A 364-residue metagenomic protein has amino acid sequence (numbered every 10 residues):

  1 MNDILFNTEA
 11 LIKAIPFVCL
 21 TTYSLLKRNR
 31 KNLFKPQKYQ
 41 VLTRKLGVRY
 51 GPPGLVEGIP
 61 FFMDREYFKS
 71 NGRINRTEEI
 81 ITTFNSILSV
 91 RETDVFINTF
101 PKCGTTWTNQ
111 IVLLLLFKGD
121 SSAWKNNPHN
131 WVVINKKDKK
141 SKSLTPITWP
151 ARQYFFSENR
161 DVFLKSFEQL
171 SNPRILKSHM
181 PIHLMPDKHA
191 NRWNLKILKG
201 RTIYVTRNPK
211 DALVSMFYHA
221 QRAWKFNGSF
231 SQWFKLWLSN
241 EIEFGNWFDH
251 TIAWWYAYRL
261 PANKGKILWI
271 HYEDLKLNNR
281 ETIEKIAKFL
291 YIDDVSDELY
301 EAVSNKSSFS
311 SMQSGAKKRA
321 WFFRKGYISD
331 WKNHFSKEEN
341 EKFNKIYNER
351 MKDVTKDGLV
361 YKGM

Functional and structural regions predicted by a protein language model:
N2-I270, V295, G315-S329, E338-M364: PAPS-dependent sulfotransferase catalytic domain
L275-N278: Acidic, metal-coordinating catalytic cores used for nucleic-acid/nucleotide bond scission and strand-transfer chemistry
E284-I292: Extended serine/threonine-enriched, polar tracts that run as long, contiguous segments within proteins
D297-S308: Polar, surface-exposed loop/tail segments that function as active-site lids or cofactor/substrate-recognition elements
N333-H334: Acyl-group handling in specialized metabolite and lipid biosynthesis
